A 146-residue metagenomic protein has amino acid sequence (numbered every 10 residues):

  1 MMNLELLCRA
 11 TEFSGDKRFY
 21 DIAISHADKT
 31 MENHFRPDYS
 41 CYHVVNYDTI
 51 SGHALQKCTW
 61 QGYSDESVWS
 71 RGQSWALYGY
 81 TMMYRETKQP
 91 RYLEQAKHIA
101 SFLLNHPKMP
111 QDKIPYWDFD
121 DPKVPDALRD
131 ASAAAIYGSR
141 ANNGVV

Functional and structural regions predicted by a protein language model:
M1-V146: Glycan-recognition and catalytic cores of secretory/periplasmic carbohydrate-active enzymes
